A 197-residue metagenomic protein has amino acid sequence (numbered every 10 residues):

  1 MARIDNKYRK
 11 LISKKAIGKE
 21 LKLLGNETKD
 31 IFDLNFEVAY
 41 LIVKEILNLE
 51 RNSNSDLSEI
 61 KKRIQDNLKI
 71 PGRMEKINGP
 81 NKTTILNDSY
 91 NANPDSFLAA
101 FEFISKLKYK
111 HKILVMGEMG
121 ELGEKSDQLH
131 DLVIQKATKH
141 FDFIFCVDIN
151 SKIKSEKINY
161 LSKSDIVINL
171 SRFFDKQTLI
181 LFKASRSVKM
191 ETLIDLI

Functional and structural regions predicted by a protein language model:
M1-I197: ATP-dependent carboxylate-amine ligase
